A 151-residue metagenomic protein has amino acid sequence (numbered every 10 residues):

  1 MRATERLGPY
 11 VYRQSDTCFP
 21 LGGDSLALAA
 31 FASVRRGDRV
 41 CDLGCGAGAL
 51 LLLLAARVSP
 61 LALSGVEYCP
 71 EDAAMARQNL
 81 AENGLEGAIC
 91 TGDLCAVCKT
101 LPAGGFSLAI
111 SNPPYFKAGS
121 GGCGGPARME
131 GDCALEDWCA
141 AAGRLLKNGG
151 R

Functional and structural regions predicted by a protein language model:
M1-R35: Class I SAM-dependent transferase core
Q14, A27, A96, W138-A141: A generic local structural motif
S15-F19, V40, R128, D132: A generic helix-loop boundary/linker signal
P20-D24, G46, E130-D137: Short secondary-structure boundary/capping elements
D24-G125: Conserved SAM/SAH cofactor-binding pocket of Class I
P113-K147: Mobile active-site "lid"/loop adjacent to the S-adenosyl-L-methionine
G150: Glycine-centered, small-residue-biased loops immediately flanking beta-strands in adenine/cofactor-binding cores
